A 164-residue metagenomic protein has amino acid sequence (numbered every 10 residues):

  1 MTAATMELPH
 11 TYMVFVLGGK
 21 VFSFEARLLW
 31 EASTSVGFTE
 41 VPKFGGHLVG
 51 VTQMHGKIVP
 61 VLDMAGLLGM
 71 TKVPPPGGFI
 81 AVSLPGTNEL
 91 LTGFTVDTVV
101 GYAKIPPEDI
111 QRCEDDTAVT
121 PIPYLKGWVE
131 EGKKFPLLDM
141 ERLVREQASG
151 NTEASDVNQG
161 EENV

Functional and structural regions predicted by a protein language model:
M1-V164: An acidic, low-aromatic, low-complexity terminal/linker signal
